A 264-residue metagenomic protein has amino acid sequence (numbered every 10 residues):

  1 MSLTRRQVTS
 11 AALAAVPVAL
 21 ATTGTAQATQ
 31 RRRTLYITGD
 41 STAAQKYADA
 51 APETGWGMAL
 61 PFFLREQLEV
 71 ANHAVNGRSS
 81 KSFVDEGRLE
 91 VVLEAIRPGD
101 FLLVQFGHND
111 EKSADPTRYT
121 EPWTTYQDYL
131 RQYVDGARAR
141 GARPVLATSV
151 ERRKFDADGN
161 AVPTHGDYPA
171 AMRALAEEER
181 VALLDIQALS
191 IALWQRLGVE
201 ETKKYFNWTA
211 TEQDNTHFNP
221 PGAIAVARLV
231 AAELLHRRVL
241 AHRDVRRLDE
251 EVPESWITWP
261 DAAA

Functional and structural regions predicted by a protein language model:
S2, Q7-A28: N-terminal export signals
Q27-A74, E90-P98: Serine-esterase "nucleophile elbow" of acetyl-processing enzymes
L35-I37, S41-A44, L64-E66, H73-S79 (+6 more regions): Cell-envelope and extracellular/periplasmic
D49-P52, S80-E86: Acidic-and-aromatic substrate-binding clefts and catalytic sites of carbohydrate-active enzymes
V70-N72, V245-E250: Short, conserved aromatic-histidine micro-motifs
R88-P220, I224, L229-R246, T258-A262: Alpha-helical cap/lid subdomain in secreted, periplasmic, or secretory-pathway luminal O-acyl-processing enzymes
E251-W259: A recurrent domain-boundary module in secreted/ectodomain proteins
